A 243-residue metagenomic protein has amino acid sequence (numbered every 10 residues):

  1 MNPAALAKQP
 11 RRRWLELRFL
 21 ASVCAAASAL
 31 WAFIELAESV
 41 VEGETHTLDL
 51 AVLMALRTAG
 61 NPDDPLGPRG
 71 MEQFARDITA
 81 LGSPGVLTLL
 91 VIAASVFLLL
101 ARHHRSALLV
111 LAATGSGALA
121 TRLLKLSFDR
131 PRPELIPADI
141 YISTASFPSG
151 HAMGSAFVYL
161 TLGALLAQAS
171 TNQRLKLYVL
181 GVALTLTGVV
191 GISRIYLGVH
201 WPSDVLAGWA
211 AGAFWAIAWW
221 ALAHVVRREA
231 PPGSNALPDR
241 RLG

Functional and structural regions predicted by a protein language model:
M1-G85, F128, R132-D139: N-terminal transmembrane-helix/juxtamembrane module of multi-pass inner/ER membrane proteins
R11-R13, R18, R57, R69 (+8 more regions): Arginine residue identity/basic-tract feature
L17-V41, L81-L99, L108-S127, A156-A164 (+2 more regions): Hydrophobic alpha-helical membrane segments, chiefly transmembrane helices and signal peptide h-regions, characterized
H46, L50-G60, D64, L89-Q173 (+1 more regions): Membrane-interface loops
P133-G243: Membrane-embedded catalytic cores of phosphoryl/pyrophosphoryl-handling enzymes
